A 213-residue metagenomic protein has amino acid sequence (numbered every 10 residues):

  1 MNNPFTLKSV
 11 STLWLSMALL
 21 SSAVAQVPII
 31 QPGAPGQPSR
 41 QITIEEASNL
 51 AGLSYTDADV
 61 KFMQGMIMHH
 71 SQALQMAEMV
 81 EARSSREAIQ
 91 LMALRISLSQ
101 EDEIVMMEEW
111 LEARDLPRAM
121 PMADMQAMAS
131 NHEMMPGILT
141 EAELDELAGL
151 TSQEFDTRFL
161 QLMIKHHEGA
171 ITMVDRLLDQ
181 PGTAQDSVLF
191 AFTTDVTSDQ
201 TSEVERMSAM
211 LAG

Functional and structural regions predicted by a protein language model:
M1-T6: N-terminal secretory signal peptides that target proteins for export/translocation
V10-S22: Bacterial N-terminal signal peptides
Q26-G213: All-alpha RGS (Regulator of G-protein Signaling) helical domain and cognate RGS-like helical scaffolds
